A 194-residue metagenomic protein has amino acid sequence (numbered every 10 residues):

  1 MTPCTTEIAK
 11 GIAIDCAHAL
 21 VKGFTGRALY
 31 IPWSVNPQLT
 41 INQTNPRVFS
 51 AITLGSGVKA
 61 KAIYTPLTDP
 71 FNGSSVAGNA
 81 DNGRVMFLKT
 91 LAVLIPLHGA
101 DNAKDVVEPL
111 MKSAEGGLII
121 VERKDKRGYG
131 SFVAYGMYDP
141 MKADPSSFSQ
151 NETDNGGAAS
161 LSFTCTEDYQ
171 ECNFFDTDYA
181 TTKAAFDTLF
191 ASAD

Functional and structural regions predicted by a protein language model:
T2-T90, D139-D154: Solvent-exposed edge beta-strands and adjacent loop segments that serve as assembly or binding interfaces
T25-P32, L91-P96, S113-K124: Short, hydrophobic/proline-enriched secondary-structure or compact coil segments at domain edges
L29, I63, G128, A134-M137 (+2 more regions): Intrinsically disordered, low-complexity N-terminal regions enriched in serine/proline/glycine with scattered basic
G78-D101, D154-Y169: Oligomerization/assembly interface segments of phage tail-like spikes and tubes
T90-G99, K124-S147: Short acidic, glycine/tyrosine-flanked loop/strand segments centered on an H-E-D-like triad
A100-L110, C172-F175: Short, conserved charged micro-motifs
V106-A134: Short, acidic/charged, Gly/Pro-enriched secondary-structure junctions
G136-D194: Mixed-charge, glycine-accented linear interaction segment located at domain edges/termini
